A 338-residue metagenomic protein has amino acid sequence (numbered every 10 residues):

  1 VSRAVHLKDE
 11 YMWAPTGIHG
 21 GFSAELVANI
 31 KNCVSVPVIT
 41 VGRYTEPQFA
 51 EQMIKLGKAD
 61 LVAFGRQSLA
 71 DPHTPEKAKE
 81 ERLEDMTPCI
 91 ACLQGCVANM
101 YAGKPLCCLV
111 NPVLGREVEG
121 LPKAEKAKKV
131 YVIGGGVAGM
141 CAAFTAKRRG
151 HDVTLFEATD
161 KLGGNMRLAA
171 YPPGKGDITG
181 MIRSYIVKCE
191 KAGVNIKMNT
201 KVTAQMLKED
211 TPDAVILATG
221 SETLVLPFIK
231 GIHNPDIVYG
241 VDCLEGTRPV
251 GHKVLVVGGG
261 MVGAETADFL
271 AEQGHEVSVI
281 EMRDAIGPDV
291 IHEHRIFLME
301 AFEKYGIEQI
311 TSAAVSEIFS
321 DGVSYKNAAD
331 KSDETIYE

Functional and structural regions predicted by a protein language model:
V1-I133, V137-R148, D152-V153, K161 (+1 more regions): Flavin-dependent oxidoreductase catalytic cores
N32-C33, K55, R148, K191 (+4 more regions): Residues at the C-terminal ends
G42, I182, M198-K201, Y239-V241 (+2 more regions): Short loop/edge segments at beta-strand edges and connector loops that shape dinucleotide/nucleotide cofactor-binding
T45-Q48, L69, K201-A204, D242-G246 (+1 more regions): Short acidic loop-to-helix transition motifs that present clustered carboxylates
A50-V62, L69, G176, Y185-I186 (+6 more regions): C-terminal structured "cap/appendage" subdomains that terminate the fold
A127-A158, L162, M198-T211, T219-I229 (+2 more regions): Rossmann-like dinucleotide/flavin-binding elements
D152-A192, D268-A313: Rossmann-like dinucleotide-binding cores of NAD(P)H-dependent redox enzymes
I216: N-terminal Rossmann-like NAD(P) cofactor-binding module of classical short-chain dehydrogenase/reductase
